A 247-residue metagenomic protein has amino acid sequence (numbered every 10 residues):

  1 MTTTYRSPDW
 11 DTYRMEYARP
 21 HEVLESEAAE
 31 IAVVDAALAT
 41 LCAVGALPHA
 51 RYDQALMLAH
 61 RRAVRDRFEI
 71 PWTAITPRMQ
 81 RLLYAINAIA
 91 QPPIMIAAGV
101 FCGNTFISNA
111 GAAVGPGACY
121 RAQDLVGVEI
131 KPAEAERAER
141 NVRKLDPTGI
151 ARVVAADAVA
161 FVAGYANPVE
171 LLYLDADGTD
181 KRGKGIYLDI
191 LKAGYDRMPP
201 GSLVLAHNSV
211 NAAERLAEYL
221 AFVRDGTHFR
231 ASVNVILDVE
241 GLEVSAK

Functional and structural regions predicted by a protein language model:
M1-K247: A short alpha-helical cap/connector motif
